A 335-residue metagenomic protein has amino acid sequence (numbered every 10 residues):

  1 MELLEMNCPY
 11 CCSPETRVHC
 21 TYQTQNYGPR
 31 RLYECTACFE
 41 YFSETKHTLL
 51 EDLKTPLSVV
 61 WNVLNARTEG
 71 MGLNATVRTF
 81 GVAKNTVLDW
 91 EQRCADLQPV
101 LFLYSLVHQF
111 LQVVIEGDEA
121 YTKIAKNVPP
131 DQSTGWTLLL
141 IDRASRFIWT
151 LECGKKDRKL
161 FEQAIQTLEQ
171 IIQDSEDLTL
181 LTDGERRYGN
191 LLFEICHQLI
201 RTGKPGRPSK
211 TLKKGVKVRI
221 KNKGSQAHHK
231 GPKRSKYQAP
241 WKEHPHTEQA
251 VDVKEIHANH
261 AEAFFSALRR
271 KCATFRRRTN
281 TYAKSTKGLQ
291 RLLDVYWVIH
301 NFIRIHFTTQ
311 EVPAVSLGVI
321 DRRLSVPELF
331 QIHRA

Functional and structural regions predicted by a protein language model:
M1-A335: Residue-level recognition of single "structural anchor" positions that define or cap local secondary structure
